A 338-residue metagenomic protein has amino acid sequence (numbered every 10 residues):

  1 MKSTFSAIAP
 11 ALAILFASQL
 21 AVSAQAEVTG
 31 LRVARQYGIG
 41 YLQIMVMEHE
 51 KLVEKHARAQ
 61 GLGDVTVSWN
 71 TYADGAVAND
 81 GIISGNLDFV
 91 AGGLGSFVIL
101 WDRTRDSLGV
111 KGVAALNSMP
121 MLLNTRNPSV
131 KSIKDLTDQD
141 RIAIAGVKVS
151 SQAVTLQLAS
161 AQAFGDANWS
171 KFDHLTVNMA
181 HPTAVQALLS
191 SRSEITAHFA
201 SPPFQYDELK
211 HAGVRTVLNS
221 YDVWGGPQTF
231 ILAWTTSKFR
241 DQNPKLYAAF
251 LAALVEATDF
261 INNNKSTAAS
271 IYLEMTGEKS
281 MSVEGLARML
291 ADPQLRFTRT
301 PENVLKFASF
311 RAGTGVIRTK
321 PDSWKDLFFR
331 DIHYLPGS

Functional and structural regions predicted by a protein language model:
M1-A11: Bacterial N-terminal signal peptides that target proteins for export
I14-S23: C-terminal segment of classical bacterial N-terminal signal peptides
E27-W169, H174-N178, R192, T196-P202 (+1 more regions): Short, glycine-/small- and polar/acidic-enriched structural segments that line small-molecule recognition paths
K55, A76, D80, S84 (+11 more regions): Solvent-exposed, polar/charged alpha-helical surfaces in well-ordered, non-transmembrane soluble domains, broadly
L62-V67, A167-H174, T276-R288, R318-W324: Short, surface-exposed acidic
G165, K171-D173, P182-E274: Pocket-lining segment of extracytoplasmic ligand-binding domains
D241-R318: Secondary-structure end/capping motifs
R311-S338: Conserved C-terminal helix/tail region of periplasmic/extracytoplasmic solute-binding proteins
